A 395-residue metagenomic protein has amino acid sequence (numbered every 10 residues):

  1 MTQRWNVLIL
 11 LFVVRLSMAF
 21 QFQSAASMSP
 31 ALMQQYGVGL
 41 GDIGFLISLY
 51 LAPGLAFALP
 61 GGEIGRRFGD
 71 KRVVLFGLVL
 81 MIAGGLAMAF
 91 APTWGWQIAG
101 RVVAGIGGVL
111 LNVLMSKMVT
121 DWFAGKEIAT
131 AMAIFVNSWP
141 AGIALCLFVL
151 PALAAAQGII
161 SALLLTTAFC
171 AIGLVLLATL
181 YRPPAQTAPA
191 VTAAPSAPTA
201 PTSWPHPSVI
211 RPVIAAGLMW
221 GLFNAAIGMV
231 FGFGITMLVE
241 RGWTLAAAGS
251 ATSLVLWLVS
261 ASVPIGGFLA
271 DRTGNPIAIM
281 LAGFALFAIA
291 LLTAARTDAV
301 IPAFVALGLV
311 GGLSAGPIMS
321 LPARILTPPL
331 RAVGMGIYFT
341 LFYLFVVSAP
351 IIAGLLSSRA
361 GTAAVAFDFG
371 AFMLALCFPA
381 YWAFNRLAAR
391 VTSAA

Functional and structural regions predicted by a protein language model:
Q23, L51-L59, I143-A144, L256-P264 (+1 more regions): Residue-level signature of mid-helix packing/kink "hotspots" within the transmembrane helices of 12-pass Major
A25-A26, P212-V263: Extracytoplasmic gate region of multi-pass secondary transporters
A56-P92: Conserved MFS/SLC helix-loop-helix module at the cytosolic interface between two early adjacent transmembrane helices
R67-G77, D271-F284: Cytoplasmic membrane-interface "Motif A"-like loop-to-helix N-cap segments of 12-TM Major Facilitator Superfamily
G100-S138: Cytoplasmic helix-loop-helix junction between adjacent transmembrane helices in 12-TM secondary transporters
I134-R182: Helix-loop-helix hairpin linking two adjacent transmembrane segments in secondary transporters
P276-L321: C-terminal transmembrane helical hairpin of 12-TM major facilitator-type secondary transporters
I325-T362: A late C-terminal transmembrane helix in Major Facilitator Superfamily
